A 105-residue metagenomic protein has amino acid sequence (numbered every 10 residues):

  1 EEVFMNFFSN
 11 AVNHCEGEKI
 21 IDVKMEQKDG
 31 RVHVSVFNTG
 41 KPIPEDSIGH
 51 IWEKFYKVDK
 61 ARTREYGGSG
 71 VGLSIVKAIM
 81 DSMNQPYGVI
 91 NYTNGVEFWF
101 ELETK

Functional and structural regions predicted by a protein language model:
A11-V12: Short helix-loop "hinge" at the ATP-lid/N-box region of the Bergerat-fold HATPase_c
G17, N84-P86: Conserved glycine-rich
E18-G30: Short beta-strand/loop element within the Bergerat-fold HATPase_c
R31, P42, Y92-W99: Glycine-rich nucleotide-binding loop
N38: Acidic ATP/Mg2+-coordinating residue in the GHKL
I43-K57: Short conserved segment of the HATPase_c
G67, G72, V76: Short alpha-helical Gxxx[C/S/T] motif in the catalytic ATP-binding
